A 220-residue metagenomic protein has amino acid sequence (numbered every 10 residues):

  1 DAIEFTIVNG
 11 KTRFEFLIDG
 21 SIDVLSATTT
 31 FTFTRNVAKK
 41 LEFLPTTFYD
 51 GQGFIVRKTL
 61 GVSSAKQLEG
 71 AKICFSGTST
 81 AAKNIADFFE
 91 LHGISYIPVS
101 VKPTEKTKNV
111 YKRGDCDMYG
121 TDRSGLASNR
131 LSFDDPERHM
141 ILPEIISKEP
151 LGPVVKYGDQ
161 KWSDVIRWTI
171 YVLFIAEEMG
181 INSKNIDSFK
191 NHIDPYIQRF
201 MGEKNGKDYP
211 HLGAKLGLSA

Functional and structural regions predicted by a protein language model:
D1, K58-V62, K66, G70-S79 (+2 more regions): Extended ligand-binding regions for polar small-molecule ligands
D1, T30-F31, D50-K106: Bilobed "Venus flytrap"/periplasmic-binding protein-like clamshell domains and structurally analogous long
A2-Q67, R123-E149: Acidic, polar ligand-binding/catalytic clefts
I3-E15, I97-R113: Short helix-initiation/N-cap motifs at beta->coil->alpha
L17-I18, L68, T107-G114, P153 (+1 more regions): Hydrophobic residues within well-ordered alpha-helices
I18-I22, T59, I73, A86-L91 (+3 more regions): Sec-exported extracytoplasmic/periplasmic mature domains
L25-T28, P45, K102-E105, D122-R123 (+2 more regions): Terminal targeting/leader modules
G93-Y96, P103-K106, K112-D115, D122-G125 (+1 more regions): Ordered, small/hydrophobic-rich secondary-structure cores
